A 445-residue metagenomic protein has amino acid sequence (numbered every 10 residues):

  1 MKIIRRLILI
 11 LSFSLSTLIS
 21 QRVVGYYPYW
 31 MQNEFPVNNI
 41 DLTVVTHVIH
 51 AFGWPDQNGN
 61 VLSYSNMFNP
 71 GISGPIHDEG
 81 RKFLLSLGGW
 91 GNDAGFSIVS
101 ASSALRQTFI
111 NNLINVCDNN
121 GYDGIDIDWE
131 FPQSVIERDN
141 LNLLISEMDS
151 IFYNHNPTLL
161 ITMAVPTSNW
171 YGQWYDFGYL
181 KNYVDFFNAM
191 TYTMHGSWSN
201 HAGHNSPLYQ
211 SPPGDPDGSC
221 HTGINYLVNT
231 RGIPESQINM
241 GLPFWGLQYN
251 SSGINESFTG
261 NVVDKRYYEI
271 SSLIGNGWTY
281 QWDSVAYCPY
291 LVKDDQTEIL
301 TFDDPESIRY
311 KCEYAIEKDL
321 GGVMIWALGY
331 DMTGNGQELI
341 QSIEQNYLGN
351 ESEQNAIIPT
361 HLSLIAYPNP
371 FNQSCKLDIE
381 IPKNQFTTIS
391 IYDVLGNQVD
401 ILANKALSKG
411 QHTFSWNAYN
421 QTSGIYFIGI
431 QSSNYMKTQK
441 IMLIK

Functional and structural regions predicted by a protein language model:
I3-L15: Sec-dependent N-terminal signal peptides
Q21-C117, E338: Glycan-recognition patch characteristic of GH18 chitinases/ENGases and related GlcNAc/peptidoglycan-binding proteins
V24, Q57-M67, N111, F131-L273: Substrate-binding surface in catalytic domains of secreted glycosidases
V44, L87, Q237-Y314, I343-Y347: Glycan-binding loop/region signatures in secreted carbohydrate-active enzymes
V48, L85, I127, F187 (+3 more regions): Conserved, mostly hydrophobic/aromatic
L348-S352: Short, compositionally biased serine/threonine- and acidic-rich segments at solvent-exposed termini, linkers, or domain
A356-K445: C-terminal outer-membrane/trafficking sorting elements
